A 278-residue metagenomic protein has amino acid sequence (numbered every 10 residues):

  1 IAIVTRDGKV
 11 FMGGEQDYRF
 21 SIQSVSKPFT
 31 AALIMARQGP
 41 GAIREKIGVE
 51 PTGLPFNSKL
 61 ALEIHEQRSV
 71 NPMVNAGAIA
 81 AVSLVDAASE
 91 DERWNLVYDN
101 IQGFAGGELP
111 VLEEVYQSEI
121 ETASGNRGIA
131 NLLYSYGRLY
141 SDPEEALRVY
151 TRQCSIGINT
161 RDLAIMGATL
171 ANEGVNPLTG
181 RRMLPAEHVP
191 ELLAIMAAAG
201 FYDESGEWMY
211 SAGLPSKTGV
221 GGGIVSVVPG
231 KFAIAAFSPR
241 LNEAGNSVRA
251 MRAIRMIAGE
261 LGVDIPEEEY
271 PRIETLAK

Functional and structural regions predicted by a protein language model:
I1-A2, G128-A130, G221-I224: Short glycine-rich loop/turn motifs
I1-G13, V225-S226: A short, well-structured edge-of-sheet supersecondary motif
G8, S21-R44, M166, I234: Active-site SXXK
Q16-R19: A short acidic/small-residue loop/turn micro-motif
S24-S26, T30, M73-A80, N159-I165 (+3 more regions): Catalytic-loop motifs flanking and including active-site residues across diverse enzymes
I34-Q153: Active-site-adjacent helix/loop patches that line small-molecule binding or acyl-intermediate pockets
D91, I120, N131-E191, A244-S247: Penicillin-binding protein/beta-lactamase superfamily catalytic region
E173-K278: Structured C-terminal helix/loop/strand segments within mature extracytoplasmic catalytic/sensor domains
